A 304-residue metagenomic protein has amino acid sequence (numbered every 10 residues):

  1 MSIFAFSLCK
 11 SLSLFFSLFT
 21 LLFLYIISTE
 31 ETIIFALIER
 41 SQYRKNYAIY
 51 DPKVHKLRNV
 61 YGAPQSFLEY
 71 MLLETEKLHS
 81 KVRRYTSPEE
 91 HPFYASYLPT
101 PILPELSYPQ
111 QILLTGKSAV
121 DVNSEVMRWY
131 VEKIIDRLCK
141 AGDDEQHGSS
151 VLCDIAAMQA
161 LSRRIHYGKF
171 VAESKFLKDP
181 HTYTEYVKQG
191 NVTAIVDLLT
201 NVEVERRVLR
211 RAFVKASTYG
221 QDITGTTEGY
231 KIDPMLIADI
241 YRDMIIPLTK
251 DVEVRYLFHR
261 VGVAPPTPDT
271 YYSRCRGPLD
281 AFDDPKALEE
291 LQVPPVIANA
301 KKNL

Functional and structural regions predicted by a protein language model:
M1-L304: Extended amphipathic alpha-helical regions
